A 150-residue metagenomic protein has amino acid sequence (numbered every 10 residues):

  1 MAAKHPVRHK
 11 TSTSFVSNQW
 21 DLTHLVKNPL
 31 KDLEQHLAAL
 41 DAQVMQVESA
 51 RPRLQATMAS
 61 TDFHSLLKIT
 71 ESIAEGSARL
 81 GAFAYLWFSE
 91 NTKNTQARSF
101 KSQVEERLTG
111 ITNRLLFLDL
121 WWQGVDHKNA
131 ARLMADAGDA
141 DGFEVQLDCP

Functional and structural regions predicted by a protein language model:
A2-P150: A well-structured
